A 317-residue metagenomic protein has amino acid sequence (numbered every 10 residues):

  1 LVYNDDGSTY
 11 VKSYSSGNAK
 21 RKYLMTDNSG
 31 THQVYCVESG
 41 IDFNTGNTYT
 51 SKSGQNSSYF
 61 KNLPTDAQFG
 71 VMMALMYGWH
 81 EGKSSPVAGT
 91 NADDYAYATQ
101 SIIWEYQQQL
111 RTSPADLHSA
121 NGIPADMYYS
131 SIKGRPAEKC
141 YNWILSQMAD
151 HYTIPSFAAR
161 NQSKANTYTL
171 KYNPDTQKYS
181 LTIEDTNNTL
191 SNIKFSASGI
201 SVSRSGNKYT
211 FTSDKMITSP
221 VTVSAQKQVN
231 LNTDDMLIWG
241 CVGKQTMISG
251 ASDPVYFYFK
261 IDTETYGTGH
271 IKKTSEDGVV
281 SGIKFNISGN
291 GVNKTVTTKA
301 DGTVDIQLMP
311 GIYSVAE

Functional and structural regions predicted by a protein language model:
L1-H151: Short, surface-exposed polybasic-aromatic patches that bind anionic ligands, especially phosphate groups
R111-T265: Acidic/charged, solvent-exposed loop-and-adjacent secondary-structure segments enriched in E/D, K/R, S/T, and G/P
L181-N187, H270-K284: Structural motif
F195, K284-I287: Hydrophobic beta-strand segments
F211-T218, V304-S314: Short Pro-Gly-centered beta-turn/loop motif in secreted/extracellular proteins
S281, A300, M309-P310: Surface-exposed loops/turns
N290-V304: Short, acidic Ser/Thr/Gly-rich low-complexity loop/linker segments typical of extracellular and cell-surface proteins
